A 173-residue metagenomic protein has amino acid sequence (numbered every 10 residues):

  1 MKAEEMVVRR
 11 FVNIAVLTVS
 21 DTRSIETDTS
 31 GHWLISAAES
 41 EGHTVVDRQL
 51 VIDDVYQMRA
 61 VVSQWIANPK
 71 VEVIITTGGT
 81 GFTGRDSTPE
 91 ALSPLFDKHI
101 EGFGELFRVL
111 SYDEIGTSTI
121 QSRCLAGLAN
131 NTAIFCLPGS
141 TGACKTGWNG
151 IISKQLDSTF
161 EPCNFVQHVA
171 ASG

Functional and structural regions predicted by a protein language model:
M1-G173: Non-catalytic beta/alpha edge segments that cap or flank active sites
